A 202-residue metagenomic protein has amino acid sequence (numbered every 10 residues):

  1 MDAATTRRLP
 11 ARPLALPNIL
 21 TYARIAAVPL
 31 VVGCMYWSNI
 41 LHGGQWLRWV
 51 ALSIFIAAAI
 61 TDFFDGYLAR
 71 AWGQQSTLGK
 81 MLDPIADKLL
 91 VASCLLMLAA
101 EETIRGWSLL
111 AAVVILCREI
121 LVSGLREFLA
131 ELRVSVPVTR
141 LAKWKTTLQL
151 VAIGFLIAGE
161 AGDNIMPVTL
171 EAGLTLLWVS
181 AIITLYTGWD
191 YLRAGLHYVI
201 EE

Functional and structural regions predicted by a protein language model:
M1-E202: Alpha-helical transmembrane bundles and membrane-interface segments of multipass inner-membrane proteins
